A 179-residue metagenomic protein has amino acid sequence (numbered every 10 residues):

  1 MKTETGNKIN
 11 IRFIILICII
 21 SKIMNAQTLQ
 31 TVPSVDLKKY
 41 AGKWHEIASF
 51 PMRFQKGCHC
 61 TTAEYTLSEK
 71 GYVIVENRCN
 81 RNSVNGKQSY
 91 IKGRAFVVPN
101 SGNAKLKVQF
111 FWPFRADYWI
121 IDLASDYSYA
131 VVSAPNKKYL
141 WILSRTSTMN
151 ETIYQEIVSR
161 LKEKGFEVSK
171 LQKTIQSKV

Functional and structural regions predicted by a protein language model:
T3-F13: Bacterial N-terminal signal peptides that target proteins for export
R12-K22: Bacterial N-terminal signal peptides
K22-V179: A beta-rich soluble binding module of mature secreted/lumenal proteins
